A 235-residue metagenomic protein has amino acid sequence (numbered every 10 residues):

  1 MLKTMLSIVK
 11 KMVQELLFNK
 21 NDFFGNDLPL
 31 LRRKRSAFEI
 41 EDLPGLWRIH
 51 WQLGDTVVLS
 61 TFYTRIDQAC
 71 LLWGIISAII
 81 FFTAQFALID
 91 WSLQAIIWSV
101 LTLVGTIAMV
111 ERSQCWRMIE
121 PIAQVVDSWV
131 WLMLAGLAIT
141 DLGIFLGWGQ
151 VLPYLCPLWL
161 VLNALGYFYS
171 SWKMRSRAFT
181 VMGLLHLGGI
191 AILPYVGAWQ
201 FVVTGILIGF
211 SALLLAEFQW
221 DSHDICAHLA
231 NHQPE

Functional and structural regions predicted by a protein language model:
L2-I66: N-terminal juxtamembrane cytosolic/stromal segments of multi-pass membrane proteins
D55-A138: Selected alpha-helical membrane-embedding segments in polytopic membrane proteins
S60-C70, Q150-P153, P157, K173-S176 (+1 more regions): Membrane-water interface of alpha-helical transmembrane segments
G74, A78-F81, T140, V161 (+4 more regions): Hydrophobic alpha-helical segments of integral membrane proteins
Q85-I97, I144-L155, V196-V203: Membrane-helix interface and helix-disruption motif detector
Q94-L103, L155-L162, F201-L213: Hydrophobic core segments of alpha-helical transmembrane domains in multi-pass membrane proteins
P121-G183: Membrane-proximal helix-loop-helix units in multi-pass membrane proteins
G166-E235: Terminal transmembrane helical module of multi-pass membrane proteins
